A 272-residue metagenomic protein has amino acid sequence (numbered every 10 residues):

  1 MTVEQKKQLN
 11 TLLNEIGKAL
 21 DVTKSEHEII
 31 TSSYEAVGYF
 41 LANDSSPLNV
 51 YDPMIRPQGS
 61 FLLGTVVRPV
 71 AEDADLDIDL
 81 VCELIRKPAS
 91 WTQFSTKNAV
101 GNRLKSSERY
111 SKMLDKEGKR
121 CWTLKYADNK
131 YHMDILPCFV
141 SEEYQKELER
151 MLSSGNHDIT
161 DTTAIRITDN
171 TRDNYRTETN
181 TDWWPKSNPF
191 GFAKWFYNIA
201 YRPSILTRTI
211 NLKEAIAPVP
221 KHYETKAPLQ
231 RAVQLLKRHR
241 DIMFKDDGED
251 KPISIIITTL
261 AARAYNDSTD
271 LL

Functional and structural regions predicted by a protein language model:
M1-D75, R86-N98, C121: N-terminal regions immediately upstream of nucleotidyltransferase
L13-N14, A74-L84, I210-A217, I255-T258: Glycine-rich, often proline-containing surface loops adjacent to acidic residues and nearby aromatics that form
A36-F40, A99-R103, R231-R238, L260: Amphipathic alpha-helical segments that form well-ordered structural scaffolds and often line/cohere around active
L41-P47, L63, P69, F94-W184: Conserved catalytic core of two-metal-ion nucleotidyltransferases
M54-G59, L80, C121-K125, I255-L260: Extended hydrophobic secondary-structure segments that form protein cores and membrane-embedded regions
R68-D75, A127, D247-D250: Short glycine/proline-enriched loop/turn "hinge" motifs that connect secondary-structure elements and lie
D169-Q230: Long, charge-rich alpha-helical interaction segments
E214-L272: Conserved nucleotidyltransferase catalytic core and NTase-mimicking acidic/glycine-rich helix/loop elements in nucleic
